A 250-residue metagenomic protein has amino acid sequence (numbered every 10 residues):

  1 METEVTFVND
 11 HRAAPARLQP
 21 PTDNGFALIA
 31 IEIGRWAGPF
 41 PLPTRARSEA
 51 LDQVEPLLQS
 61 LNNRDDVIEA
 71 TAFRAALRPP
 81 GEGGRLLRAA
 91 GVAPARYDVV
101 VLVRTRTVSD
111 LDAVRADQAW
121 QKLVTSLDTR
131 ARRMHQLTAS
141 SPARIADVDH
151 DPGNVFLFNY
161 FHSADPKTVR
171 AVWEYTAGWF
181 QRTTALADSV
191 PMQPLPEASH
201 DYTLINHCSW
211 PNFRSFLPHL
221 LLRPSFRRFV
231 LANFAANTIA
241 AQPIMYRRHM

Functional and structural regions predicted by a protein language model:
M1-D98, R106-A113, R130-M250: Short S/T/G/P-rich N-terminal loop/turn motif that feeds into the first structured element of a domain
A116: Ligand-binding face of N-terminal immunoglobulin V-set domains in extracellular IgSF glycoproteins
A119-K122: A short alpha->loop->secondary-structure connector
S126-L127: Preference for long, well-ordered alpha-helical segments
